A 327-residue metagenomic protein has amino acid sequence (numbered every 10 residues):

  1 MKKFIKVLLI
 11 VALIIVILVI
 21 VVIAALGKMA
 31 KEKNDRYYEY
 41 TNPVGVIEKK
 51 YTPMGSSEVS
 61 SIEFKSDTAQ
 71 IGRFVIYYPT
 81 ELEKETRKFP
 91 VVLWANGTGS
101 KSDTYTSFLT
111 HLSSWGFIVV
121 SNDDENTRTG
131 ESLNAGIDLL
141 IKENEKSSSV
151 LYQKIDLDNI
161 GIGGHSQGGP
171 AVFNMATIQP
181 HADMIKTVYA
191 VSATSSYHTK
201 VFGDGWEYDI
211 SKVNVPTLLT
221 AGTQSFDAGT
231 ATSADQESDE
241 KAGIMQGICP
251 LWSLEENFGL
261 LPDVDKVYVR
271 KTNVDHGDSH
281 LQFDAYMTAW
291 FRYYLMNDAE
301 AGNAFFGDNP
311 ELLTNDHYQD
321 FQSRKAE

Functional and structural regions predicted by a protein language model:
M1-I20: N-terminal Sec-pathway targeting helices
K2, K6, K28, D263-D265 (+1 more regions): Alpha/beta-hydrolase-fold serine-hydrolase catalytic core, especially in secreted/extracellular enzymes
K31-K88: N-terminal cap/lid segment of alpha/beta-hydrolase-fold proteins
E83-K88, E131-A171, I178-Q179: Gly/Ser-rich "nucleophile elbow"/oxyanion-hole loop immediately N-terminal to the catalytic nucleophile in hydrolases
T86-G97: Short beta-strand element of the alpha/beta-hydrolase
D103-N122: Short amphipathic alpha-helix adjacent to the substrate-entry channel of hydrolases
M175-I185: Conserved hydrolase catalytic core segment
I185-H276: The feature captures the conserved acid-bearing segment of alpha/beta-hydrolase catalytic domains
